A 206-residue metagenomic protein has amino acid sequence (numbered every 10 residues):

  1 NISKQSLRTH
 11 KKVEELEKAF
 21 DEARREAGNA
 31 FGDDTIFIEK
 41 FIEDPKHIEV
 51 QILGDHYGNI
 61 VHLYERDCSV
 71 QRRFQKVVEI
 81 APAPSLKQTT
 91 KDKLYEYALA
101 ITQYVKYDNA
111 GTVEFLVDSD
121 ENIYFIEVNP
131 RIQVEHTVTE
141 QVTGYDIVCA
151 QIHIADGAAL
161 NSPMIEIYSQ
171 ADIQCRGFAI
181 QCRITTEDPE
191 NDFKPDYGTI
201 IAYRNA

Functional and structural regions predicted by a protein language model:
N1-A206: ATP-dependent carboxylate activation and anion-phosphoryl transfer catalytic cores that bind Mg-ATP to form
